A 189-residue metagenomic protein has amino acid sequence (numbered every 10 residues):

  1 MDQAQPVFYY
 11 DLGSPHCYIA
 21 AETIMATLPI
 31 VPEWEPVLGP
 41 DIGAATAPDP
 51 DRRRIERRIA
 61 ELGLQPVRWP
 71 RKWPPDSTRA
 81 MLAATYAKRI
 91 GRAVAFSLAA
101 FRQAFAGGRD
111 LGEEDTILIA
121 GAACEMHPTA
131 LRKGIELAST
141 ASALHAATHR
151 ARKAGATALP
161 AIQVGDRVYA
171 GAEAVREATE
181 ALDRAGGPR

Functional and structural regions predicted by a protein language model:
A4-I30, W34, R102-R189: C-terminal cap of thioredoxin/glutaredoxin-like
Y9-L12, H16-G107: Structural alpha/beta surface segment adjacent to cysteine/selenocysteine redox centers across thiol/disulfide enzymes
